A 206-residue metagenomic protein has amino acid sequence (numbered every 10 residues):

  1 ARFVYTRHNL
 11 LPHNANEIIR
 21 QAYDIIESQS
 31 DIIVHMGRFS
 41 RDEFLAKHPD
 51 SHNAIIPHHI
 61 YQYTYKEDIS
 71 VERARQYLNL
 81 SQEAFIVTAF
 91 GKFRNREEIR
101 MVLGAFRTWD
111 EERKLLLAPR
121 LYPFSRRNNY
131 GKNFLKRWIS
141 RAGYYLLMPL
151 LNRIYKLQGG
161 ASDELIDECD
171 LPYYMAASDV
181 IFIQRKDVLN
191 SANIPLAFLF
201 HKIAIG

Functional and structural regions predicted by a protein language model:
R2, N16-I33, P149: Membrane-proximal helix-turn-helix segments that form the acceptor-binding/catalytic region of lipid-linked
S28-I69: Donor nucleotide-sugar binding/catalytic pocket of nucleotide-sugar-dependent glycosyltransferases
Y65-L80: A short helix/loop element that forms part of the nucleotide-sugar donor recognition site in Leloir-type
L80-E97, L103-R107, L117: Conserved donor-binding/catalytic core segment of Leloir-type glycosyltransferases
F90, S162-D163, S178, F182-K186: Short Ser/Thr-rich beta->loop micro-motif in glycosyltransferases that lines and helps position the nucleotide-sugar
R120, R126-A177: Nucleotide-activated donor-binding/catalytic signature segment of Leloir-type glycosyltransferases, i.e., the conserved
I183-F198: Nucleotide-sugar-dependent
A197, I203-G206: Short hydrophobic beta-strand element within catalytic cores of glycosyltransferases and related nucleotide-activated
